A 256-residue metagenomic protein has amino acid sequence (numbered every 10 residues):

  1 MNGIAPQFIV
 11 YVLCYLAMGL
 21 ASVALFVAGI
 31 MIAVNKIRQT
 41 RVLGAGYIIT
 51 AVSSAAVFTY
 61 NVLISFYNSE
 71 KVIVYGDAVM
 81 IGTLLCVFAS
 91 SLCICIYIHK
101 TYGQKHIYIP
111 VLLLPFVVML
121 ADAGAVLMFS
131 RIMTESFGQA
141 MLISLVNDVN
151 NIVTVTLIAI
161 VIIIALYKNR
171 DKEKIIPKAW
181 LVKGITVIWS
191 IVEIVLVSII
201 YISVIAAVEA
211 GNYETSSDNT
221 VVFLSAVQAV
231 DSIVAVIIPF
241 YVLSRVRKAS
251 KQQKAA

Functional and structural regions predicted by a protein language model:
M1-F26: Hydrophobic transmembrane alpha-helical segments in integral membrane proteins
L13-M18, V72-I96, N151-I152: Individual alpha-helical transmembrane segments in multi-pass integral membrane proteins
V23-K36, I81-F116, G124, A159-N169 (+1 more regions): Internal transmembrane alpha-helix with an interfacial aromatic "cap," most often the third helix
K36-S53, K105-L113, I175-T186, K254: Membrane-interfacial loop-to-transmembrane alpha-helix junctions, especially the N-terminal start
T50-V57, L85-V87, P110-F129, N147-A159 (+1 more regions): Alpha-helical transmembrane segments of multi-pass integral membrane proteins
A55-V79, R131-E135, I200-A206: Helix-loop junctions on the outward
E70-I81, G138-V149, S217-S225: Non-cytosolic membrane-interface motifs at loop->transmembrane helix junctions
C95, T156-A256: C-terminal transmembrane-bundle signature of multipass membrane proteins, characterized by strong activation on
